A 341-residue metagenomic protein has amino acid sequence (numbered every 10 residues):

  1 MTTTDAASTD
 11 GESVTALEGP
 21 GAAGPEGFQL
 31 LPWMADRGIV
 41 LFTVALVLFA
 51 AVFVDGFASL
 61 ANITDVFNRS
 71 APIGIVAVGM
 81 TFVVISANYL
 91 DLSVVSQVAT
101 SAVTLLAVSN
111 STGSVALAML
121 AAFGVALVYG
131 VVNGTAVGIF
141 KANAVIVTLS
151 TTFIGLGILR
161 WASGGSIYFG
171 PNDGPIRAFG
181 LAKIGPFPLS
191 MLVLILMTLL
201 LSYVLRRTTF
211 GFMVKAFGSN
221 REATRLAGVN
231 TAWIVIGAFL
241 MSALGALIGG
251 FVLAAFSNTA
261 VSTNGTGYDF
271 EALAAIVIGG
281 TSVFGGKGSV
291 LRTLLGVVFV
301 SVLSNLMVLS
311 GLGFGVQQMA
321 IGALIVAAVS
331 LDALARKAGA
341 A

Functional and structural regions predicted by a protein language model:
T2-I75, T112-L117: Membrane-interfacial amphipathic/re-entrant helices at transmembrane-helix boundaries
F49-G56, L60-S111, V137-F140, G280-V290 (+1 more regions): Single transmembrane alpha-helix segments in multi-pass membrane proteins
D55-D65, A162, L205, F239-I276 (+1 more regions): Inter-helical junctions in multi-pass inner-membrane proteins, predominant in energy-converting antiporter-like
N68-R69, A144-V145, P186-V193, V235 (+2 more regions): Loop-to-transmembrane alpha-helix initiation sites
T112-T152, L199, L295-F299: Alpha-helical transmembrane segments within multi-pass membrane transporters and channels
S114, A118-A122, V128-N133, K183-A260: Helix-loop-helix "hairpin" substructures at the membrane interface of multi-pass membrane proteins
A144-R207, I234-G237, F256-G265, A340: Transmembrane helix-bundle core of multi-pass membrane transporters and related energy-transducing complexes
A246, F256-G322: Transmembrane alpha-helical segments in multi-pass inner-membrane proteins
